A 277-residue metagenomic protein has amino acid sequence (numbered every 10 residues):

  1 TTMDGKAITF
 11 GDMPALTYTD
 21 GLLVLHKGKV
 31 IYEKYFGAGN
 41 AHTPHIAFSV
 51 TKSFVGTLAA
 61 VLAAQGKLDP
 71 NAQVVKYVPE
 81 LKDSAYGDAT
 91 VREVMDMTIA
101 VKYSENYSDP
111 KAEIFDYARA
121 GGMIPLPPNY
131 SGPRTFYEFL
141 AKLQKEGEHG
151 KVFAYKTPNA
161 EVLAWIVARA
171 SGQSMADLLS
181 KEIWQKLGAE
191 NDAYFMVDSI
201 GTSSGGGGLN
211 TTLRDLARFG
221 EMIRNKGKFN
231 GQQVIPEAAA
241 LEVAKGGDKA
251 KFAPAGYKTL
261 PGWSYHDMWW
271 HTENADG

Functional and structural regions predicted by a protein language model:
T1-N40, A63, L68, D96 (+3 more regions): N-terminal leader/targeting segments and the immediately adjacent pre-domain N-terminus
M3, A7, T17-G21, T43-T51 (+9 more regions): Solvent-exposed, acidic/flexible segments
Y18-T19, S84-F136, L140: Extended ligand-binding groove/face enriched in aromatic
G28, H45-N71, V94, L163-V167 (+1 more regions): Active-site SXXK
E33-Y35, N40-H42, N106-D109, A120-I200 (+1 more regions): Catalytic-site signature segments of enzymes, centered on catalytic residues
I46, A64-N106, K142, A170-G207 (+1 more regions): Active-site helix/loop module of the DD-peptidase/beta-lactamase fold, centered on the serine-lysine SxxK catalytic
M97, N159-I166, G207-K228: Active-site-proximal alpha-helical segments within enzyme catalytic domains
E190-A193, L241-G277: Active-site Gly/Thr loop motif
